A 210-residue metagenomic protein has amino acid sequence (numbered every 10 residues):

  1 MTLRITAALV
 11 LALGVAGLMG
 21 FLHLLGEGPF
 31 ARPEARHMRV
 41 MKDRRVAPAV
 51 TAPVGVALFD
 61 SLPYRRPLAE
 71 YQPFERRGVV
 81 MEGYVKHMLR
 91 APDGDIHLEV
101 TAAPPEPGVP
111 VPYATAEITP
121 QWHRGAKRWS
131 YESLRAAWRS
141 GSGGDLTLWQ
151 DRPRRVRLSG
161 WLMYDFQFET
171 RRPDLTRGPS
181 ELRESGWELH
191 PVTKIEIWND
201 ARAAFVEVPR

Functional and structural regions predicted by a protein language model:
M1-L11: N-terminal Sec-pathway targeting helices
L13-M19: Hydrophobic h-region of N-terminal signal peptides that target proteins for export in Gram-negative bacteria
G20-R210: OB-fold and OB-like single-stranded nucleic-acid-recognition modules and their adjacent interaction interfaces
